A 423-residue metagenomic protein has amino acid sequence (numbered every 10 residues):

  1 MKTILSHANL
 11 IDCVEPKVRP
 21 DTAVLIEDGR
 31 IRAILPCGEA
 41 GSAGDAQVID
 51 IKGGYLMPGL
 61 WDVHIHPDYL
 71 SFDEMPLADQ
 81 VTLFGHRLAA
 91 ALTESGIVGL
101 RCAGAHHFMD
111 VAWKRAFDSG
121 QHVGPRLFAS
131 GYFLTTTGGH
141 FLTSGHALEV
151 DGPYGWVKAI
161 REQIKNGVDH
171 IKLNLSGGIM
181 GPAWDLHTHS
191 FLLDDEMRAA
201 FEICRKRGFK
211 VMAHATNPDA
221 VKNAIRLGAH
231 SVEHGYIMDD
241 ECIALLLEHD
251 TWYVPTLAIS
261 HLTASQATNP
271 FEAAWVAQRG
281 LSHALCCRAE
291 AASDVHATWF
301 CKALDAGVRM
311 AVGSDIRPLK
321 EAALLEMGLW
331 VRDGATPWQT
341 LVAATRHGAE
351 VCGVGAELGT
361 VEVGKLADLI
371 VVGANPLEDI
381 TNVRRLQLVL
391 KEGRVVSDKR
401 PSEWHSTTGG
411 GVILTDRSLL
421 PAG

Functional and structural regions predicted by a protein language model:
M1-T22, I26-C37, H86-T93, G328 (+1 more regions): Active-site microenvironment of metallo-dependent hydrolases
G54-S119, T137-H140, D195, D219 (+1 more regions): Metal-associated gating/positioning segment near the N- to mid-region
H66-L83, R87-T93, V123, G131 (+3 more regions): Active-site gating loops and adjacent loop-to-helix segments of metal-dependent hydrolytic enzymes
S71-E74, D110, G181-P182, V221-L227 (+5 more regions): Histidine/acidic-residue-rich catalytic or RNA/ligand-binding cores of hydrolases and nuclease-related proteins
G85-V111, G124-F133, V168-P182, F209-K210 (+2 more regions): Divalent metal-dependent hydrolysis catalytic cores, especially in the metallo-beta-lactamase
R115, S119-F133, T188-A213, V254-P255: Alpha-helix-loop-beta-strand connector modules within alpha/beta enzyme cores
G138-D195, H230: Active-site gating/metal-coordination segments in enzymes
K206, V276-A284, A292-N375: His/Asp/Glu-enriched, well-ordered alpha-helical/loop segment that forms or immediately abuts the divalent-metal
